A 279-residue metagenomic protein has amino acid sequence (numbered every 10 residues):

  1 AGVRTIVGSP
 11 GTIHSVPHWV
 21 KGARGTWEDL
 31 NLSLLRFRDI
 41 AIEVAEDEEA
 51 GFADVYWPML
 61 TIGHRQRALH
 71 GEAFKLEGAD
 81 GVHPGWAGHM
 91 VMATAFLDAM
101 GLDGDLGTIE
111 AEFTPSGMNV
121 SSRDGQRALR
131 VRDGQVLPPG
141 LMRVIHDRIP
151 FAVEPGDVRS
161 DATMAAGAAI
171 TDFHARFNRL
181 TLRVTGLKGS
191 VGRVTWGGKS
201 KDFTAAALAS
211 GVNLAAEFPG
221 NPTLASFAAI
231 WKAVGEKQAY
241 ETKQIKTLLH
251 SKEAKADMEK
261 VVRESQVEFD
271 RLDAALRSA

Functional and structural regions predicted by a protein language model:
A1: Glycine-rich anion/phosphate-binding loops
R4-T12, N31-F74, M90-E112, S190: Extracellular serine-dependent O-acyl
T12-R36, E72, E236-E241, L248-K252: Serine-dependent acyl-ester chemistry module
S15-V55, T171-G186: Substrate-gating cap/lid alpha-helix
I62, G71-A279: Conserved catalytic region of serine esterases and O-acyltransferases that act on ester linkages in lipids
